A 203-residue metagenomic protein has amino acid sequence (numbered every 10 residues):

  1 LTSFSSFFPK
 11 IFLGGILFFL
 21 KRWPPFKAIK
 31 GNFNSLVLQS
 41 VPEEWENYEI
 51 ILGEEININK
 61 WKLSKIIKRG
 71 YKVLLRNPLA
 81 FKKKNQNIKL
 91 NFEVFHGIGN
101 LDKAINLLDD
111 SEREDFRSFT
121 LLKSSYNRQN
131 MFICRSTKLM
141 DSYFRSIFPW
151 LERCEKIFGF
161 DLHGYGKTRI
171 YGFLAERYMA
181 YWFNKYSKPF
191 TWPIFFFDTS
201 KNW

Functional and structural regions predicted by a protein language model:
L1-W203: ER/Golgi luminal nucleotide-sugar-dependent glycosyltransferases, focusing on the catalytic module
